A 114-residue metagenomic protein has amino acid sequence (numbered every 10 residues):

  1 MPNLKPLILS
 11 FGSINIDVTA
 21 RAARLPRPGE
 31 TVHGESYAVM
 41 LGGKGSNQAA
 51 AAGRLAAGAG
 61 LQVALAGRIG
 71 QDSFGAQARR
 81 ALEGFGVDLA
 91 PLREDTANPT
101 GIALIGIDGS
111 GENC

Functional and structural regions predicted by a protein language model:
M1-R68, A76-E83, A103: Glycine-rich phosphate/adenosyl-contacting loop at the front of the ribokinase-like
A81-N98: A glycine-rich helix N-cap at a beta->alpha junction
A90-D95, I105-C114: Conserved phosphate-binding/catalytic loop of the ribokinase/pfkB sugar-kinase fold
